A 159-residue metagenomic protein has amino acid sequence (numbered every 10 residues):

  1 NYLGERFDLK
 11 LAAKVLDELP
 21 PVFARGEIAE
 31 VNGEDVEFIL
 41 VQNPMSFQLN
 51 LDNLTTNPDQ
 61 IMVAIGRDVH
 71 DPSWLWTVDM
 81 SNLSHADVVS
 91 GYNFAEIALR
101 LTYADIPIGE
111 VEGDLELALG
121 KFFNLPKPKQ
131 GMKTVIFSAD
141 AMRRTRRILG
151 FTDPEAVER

Functional and structural regions predicted by a protein language model:
Y2-L9, K14-R159: ATP-dependent carboxylate-amine ligase
